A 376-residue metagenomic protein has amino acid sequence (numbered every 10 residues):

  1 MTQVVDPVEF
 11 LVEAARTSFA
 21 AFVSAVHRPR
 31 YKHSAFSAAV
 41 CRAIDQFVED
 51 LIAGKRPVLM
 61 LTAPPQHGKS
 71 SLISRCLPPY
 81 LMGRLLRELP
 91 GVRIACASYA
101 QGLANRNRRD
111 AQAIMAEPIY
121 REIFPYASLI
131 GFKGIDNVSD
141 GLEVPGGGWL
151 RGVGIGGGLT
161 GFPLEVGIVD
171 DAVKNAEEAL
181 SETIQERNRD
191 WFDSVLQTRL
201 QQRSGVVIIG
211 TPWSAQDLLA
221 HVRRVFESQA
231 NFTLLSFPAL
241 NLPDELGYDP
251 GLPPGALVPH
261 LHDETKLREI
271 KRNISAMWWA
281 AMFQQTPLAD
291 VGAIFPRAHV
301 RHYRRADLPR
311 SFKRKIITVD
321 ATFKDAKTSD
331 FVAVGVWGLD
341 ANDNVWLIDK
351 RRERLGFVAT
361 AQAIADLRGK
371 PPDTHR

Functional and structural regions predicted by a protein language model:
M1-P57: N-terminal accessory segments
R56, T62-I123: Conserved P-loop
A97-G156: Conserved nucleotide-state-sensing and coupling region of NTP-binding domains
D136-V195: Conserved RecA-like ASCE ATPase "motif II neighborhood" in helicase/translocase motors
L180-G247, G251: ASCE P-loop NTPase helicase motor core
G247-A321: ATPase catalytic-site recognition across NTP-hydrolyzing enzymes
L308, G335-R376: Nucleic-acid-processing active sites and adjacent nucleic-acid-binding tracks, predominantly divalent metal-dependent
V319-V332: An active-site-proximal beta-strand-loop segment
